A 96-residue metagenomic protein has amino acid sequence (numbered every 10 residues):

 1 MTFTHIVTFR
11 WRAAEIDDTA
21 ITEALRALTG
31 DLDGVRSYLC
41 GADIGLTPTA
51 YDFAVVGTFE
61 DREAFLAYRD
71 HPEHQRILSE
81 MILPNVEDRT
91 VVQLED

Functional and structural regions predicted by a protein language model:
M1-D52, E60-D70, Q93-D96: Short S/T/G/P-rich N-terminal loop/turn motif that feeds into the first structured element of a domain
Q75: Long, contiguous binding/interaction regions
L78: N-terminal nucleotide/polyanion-binding subdomain common to many enzyme families
